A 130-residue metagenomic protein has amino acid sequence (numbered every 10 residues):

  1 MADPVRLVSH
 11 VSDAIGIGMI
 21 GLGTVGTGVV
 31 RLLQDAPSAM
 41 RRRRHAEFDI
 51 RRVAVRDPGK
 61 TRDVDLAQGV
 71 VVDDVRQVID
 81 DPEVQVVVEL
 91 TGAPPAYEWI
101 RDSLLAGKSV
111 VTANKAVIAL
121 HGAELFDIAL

Functional and structural regions predicted by a protein language model:
A2-A106: N-terminal glycine-/serine-/threonine-rich beta1-alpha1-beta2 phosphate-ribose binding loop of Rossmann-like
L90-T91, A113-V117: Catalytic beta/alpha-barrel core
Y97-A106, K115-L130: Rossmann-fold NAD(P)-binding glycine/threonine-rich loop
S109-V111: A short hydrophobic/small-residue beta-strand
